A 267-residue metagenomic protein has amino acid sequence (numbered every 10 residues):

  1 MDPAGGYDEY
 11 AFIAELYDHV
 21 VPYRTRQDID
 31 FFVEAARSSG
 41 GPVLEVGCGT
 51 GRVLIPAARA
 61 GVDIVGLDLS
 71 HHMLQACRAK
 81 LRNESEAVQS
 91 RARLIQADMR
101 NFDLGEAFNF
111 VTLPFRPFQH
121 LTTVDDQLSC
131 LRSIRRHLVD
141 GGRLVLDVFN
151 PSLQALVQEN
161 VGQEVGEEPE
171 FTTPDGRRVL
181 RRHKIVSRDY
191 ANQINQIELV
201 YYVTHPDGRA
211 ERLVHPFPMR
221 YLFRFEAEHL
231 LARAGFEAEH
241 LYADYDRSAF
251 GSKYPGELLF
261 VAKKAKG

Functional and structural regions predicted by a protein language model:
M1-G41, R52: Conserved class I S-adenosyl-L-methionine
G47-G49: Class I SAM-dependent methyltransferase "Motif I" SAM/SAH-binding loop
L54-N101: Class I SAM-dependent methyltransferase SAM/SAH-binding core
R100-F110: A short acidic, Gly/Pro-enriched loop at the edge of an enzyme's catalytic core that lines a small-molecule cofactor
N109-D125: A short SAM/SAH-binding and catalytic strip from SAM-dependent methyltransferases
L128-D140: A short glycine-rich, Lys/Arg-flanked "PGG" loop and its adjoining helix->strand segment in the class I
V145-E228: SAM-dependent methyltransferase
P218-G267: C-terminal lobe and adjacent flexible extensions of AdoMet/dcAdoMet transferase-like proteins
